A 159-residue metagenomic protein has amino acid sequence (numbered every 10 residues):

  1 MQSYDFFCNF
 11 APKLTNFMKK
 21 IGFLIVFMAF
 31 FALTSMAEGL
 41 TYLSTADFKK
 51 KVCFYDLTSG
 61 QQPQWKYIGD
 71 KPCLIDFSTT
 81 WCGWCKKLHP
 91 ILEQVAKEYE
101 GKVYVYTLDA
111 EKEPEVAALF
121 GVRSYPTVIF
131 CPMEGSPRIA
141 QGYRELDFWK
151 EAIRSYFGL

Functional and structural regions predicted by a protein language model:
Q2-S3, K13-G22: Positively charged n-region of N-terminal signal peptides that target proteins for export
I21-F31: Sec-dependent N-terminal signal peptides
F31-E38: Sec/Tat signal peptide C-region and signal peptidase I cleavage site
Y42-P72: A short beta-strand-turn-helix
D70-C73, F77-W81, S124: Short pre-active-site segment immediately N-terminal to redox-active cysteine/selenocysteine motifs in thiol-based
F77, A96, E100-E115: Thiol-based oxidoreductase modules, predominantly thioredoxin-like and allied folds used for disulfide exchange
F77-I91: Conserved redox-active cysteine motifs that mediate thiol-disulfide chemistry, especially di-cysteine Cys-X(1-2)-Cys
S124, I129-L159: Non-catalytic, surface beta->alpha helical segment in thiol-disulfide oxidoreductase systems
